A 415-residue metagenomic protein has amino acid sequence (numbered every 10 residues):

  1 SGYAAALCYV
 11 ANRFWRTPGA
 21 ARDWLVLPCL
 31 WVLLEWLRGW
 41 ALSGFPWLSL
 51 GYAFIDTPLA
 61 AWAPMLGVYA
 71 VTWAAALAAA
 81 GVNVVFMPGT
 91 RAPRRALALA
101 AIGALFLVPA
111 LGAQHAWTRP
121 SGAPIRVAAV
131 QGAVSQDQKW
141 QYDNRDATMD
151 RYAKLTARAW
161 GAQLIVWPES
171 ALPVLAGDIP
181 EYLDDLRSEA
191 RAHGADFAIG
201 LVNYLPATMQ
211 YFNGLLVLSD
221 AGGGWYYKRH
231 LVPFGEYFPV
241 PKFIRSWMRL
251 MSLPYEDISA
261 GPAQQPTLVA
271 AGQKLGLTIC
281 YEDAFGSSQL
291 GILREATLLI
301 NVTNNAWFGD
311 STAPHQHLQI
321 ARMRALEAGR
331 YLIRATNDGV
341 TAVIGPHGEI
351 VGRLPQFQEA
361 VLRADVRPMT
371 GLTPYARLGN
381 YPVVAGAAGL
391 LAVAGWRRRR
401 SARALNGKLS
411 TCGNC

Functional and structural regions predicted by a protein language model:
S1-A116, D150, A157, D310-S311 (+5 more regions): Membrane-embedded alpha-helical bundles of multi-pass enzymes that act on lipidic or dolichyl-linked glycan substrates
G39, P173, G286, S410-C412: Short amphipathic alpha-helical "recognition" segments used for binding
Q114-P382: Soluble catalytic domains of enzymes that build or remodel membrane lipids, polysaccharides, and related
